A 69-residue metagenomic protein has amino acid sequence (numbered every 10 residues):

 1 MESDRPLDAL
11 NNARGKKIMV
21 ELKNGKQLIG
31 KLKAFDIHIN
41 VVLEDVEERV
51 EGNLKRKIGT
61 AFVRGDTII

Functional and structural regions predicted by a protein language model:
M1-I69: Conserved RNA-binding domains used in RNP assembly and mRNA/RNA metabolism
